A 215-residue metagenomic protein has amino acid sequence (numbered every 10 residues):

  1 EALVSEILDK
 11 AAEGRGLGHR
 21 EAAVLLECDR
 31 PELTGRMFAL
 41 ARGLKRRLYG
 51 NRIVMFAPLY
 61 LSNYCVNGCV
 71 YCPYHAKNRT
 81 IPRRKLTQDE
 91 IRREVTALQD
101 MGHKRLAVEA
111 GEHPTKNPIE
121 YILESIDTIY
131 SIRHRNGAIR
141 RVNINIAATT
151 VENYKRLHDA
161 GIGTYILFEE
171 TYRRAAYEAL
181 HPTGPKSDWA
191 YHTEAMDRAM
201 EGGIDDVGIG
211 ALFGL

Functional and structural regions predicted by a protein language model:
E1-L59, Y64-N67: Flexible, acidic/Gly-rich N-terminal and inter-domain linker regions that tether and position cofactor-handling modules
A11, R15, A41, K45 (+4 more regions): Structural signal for hydrophobic packing residues in well-ordered secondary-structure cores of soluble enzyme domains
A22-D29, H75-K77, H134-R135: A generic short-segment signal for beta-strand/edge and adjacent turn/coil regions
E32, A39-L40, G68-V70, Y121 (+2 more regions): Surface-exposed beta-strand edges and their flanking turn/coil or helix-capping segments
G50, V54-E90: Canonical Radical SAM [4Fe-4S] cluster-binding loop centered on the CxxxCxxC motif and its immediate flanking residues
A76-R92, A97-A199, D205-L215: Core AdoMet radical
